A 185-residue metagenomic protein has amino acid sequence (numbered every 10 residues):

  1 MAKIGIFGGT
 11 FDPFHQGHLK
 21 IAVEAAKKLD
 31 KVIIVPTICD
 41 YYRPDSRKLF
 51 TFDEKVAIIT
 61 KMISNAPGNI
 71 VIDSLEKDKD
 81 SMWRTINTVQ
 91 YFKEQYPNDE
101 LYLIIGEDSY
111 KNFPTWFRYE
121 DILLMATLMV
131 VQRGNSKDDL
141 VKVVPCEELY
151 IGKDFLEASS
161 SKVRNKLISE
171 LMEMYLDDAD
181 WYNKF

Functional and structural regions predicted by a protein language model:
M1-F185: Nucleotidyltransferase catalytic core that binds NTPs
